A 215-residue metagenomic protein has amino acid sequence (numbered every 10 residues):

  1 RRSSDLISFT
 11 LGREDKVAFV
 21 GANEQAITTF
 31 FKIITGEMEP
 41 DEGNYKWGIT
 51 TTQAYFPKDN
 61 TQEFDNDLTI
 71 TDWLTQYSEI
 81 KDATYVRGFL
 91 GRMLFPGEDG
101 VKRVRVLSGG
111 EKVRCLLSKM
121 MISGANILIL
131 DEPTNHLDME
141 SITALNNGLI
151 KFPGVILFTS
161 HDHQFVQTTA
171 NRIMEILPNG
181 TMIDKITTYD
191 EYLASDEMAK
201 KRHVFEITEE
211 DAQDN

Functional and structural regions predicted by a protein language model:
R1-N215: ABC ATP-binding cassette signature C-motif
